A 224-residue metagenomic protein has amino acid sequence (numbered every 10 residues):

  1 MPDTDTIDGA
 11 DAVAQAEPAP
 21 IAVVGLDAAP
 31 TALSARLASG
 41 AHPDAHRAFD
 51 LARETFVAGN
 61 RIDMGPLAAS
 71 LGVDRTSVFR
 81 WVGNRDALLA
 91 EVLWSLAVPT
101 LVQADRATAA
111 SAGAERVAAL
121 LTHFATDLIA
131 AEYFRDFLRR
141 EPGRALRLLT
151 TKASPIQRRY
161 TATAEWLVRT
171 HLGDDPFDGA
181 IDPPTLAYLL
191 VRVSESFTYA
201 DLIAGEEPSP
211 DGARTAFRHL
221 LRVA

Functional and structural regions predicted by a protein language model:
M1-P43: N-terminal intrinsically disordered/low-complexity leader segments
D3, L172-R218: Hydrophobic/aromatic-rich alpha-helical bundle segments in the mid-to-C-terminal region
P43-E54, S70, A87-A107, A119-H123 (+3 more regions): Alpha-helical structural segments
L51, A58-A87, E91: Helix-turn-helix
M64, R135-R140, L146-R147, P176-A180 (+1 more regions): Short, hydrophobic secondary-structure boundary micro-motifs
E91, D105-Y133, L186-A187: Hydrophobic alpha-helical connector segments
A118-R140, S154-P155, E165, A204: Helical hydrophobic small-molecule/effector-binding pocket
R147-P176, P184-V191: Amphipathic alpha-helical packing segments from all-alpha helical-bundle domains
